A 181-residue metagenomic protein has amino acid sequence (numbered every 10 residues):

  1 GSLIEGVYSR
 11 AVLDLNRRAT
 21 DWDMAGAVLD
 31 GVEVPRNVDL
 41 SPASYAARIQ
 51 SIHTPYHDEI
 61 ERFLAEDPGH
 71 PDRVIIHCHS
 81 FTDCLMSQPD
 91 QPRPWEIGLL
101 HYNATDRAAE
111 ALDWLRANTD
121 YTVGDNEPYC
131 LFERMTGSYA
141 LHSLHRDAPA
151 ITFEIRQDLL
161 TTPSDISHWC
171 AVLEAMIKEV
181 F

Functional and structural regions predicted by a protein language model:
G1-F181: N-terminal catalytic or cofactor-binding beta/alpha core of small enzyme domains
